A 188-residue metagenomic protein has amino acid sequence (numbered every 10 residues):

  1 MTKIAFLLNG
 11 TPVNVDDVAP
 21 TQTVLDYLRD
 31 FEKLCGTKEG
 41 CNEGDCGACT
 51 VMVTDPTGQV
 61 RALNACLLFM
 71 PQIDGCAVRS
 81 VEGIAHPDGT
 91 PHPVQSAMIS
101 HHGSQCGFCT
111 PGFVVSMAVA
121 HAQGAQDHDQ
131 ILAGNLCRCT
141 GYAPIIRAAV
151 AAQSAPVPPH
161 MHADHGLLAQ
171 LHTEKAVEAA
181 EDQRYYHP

Functional and structural regions predicted by a protein language model:
M1-P188: Signature of N-terminal electron-transfer/Fe-S-associated modules in redox systems
